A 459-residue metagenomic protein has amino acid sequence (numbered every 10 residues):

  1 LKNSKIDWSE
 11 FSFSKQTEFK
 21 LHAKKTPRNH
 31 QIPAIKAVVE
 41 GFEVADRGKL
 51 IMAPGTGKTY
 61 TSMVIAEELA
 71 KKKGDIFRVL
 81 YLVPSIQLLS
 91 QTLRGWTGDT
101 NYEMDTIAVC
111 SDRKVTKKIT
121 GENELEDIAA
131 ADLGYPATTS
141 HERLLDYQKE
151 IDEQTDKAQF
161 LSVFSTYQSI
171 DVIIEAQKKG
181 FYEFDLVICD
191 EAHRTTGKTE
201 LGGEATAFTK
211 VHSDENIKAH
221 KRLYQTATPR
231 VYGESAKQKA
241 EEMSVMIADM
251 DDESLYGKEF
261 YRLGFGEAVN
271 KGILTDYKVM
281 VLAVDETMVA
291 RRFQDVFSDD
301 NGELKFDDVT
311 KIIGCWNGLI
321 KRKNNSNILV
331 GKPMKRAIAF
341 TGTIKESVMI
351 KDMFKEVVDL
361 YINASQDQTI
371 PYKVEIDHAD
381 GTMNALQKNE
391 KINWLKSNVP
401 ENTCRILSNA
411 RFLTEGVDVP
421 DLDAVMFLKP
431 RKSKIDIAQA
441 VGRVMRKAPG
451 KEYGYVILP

Functional and structural regions predicted by a protein language model:
L1, T195, H378-P459: Conserved RecA-like P-loop NTPase helicase motor core
L1-T56, Y60-F77, R94-G98, I119-E126: ATP-dependent helicase/translocase motor core
V64, E68, Q91, M353 (+1 more regions): Active-site signature of alpha/beta-hydrolase-fold catalytic machinery across serine- and Asp/Cys-nucleophile hydrolases
R78, V83, S90-L93, T97-S162 (+3 more regions): Conserved C-terminal RecA-like helicase domain
Q168-D171, A192-T199, P229, T414 (+1 more regions): Catalytic acidic motif of RecA-like/P-loop NTPases
K179-Y224, T228-R230: SF2 helicase catalytic motif II
V231-D249: Short regulatory helix/loop adjacent to the ATP-binding pocket of P-loop NTPases
D252-T343: Conserved interdomain linker/interface between the two RecA-like ATPase lobes of SF2 helicase motors
